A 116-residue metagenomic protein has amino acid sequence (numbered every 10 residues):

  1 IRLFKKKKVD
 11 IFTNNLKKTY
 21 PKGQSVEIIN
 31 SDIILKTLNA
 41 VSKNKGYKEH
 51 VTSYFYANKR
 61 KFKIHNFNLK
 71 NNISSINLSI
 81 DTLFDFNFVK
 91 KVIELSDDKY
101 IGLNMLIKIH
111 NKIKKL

Functional and structural regions predicted by a protein language model:
I1-T19: Conserved donor-nucleotide/metal-binding helix-loop-beta segment in metal-dependent transferases, i.e., the alpha-helix
K7, T37, V41, L95-S96 (+1 more regions): Change "in soluble alpha/beta enzymes" to "in soluble alpha/beta proteins
D10-T13, L35, N44-K48, K61-H65: Short, structured loop/turn "capping" segments at alpha-beta junctions
N14-V26, N71-N72: A recurrent flexible, glycine/aromatic-enriched loop bordering the glycosyltransferase active site that acts as
N15-L16, V41-K45, L95-D98: Short C-terminal domain-edge/linker segments immediately following a structured domain
K22, N39, S74-N77: Conserved short-loop catalytic and cofactor-binding motifs
Q24-Y56: Anionic-ligand binding region
I29, K48-L116: Conserved alpha/beta core of the MobA/IspD/sugar-nucleotide pyrophosphorylase nucleotidyltransferase superfamily
